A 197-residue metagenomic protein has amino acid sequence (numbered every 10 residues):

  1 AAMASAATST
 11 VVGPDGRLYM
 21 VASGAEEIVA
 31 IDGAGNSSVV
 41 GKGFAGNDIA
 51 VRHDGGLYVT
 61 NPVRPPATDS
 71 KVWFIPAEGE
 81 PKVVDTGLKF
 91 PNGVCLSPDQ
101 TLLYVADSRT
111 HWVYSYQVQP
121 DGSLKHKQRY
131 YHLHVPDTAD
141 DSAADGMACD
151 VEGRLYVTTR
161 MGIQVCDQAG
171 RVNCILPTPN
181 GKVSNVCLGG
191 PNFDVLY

Functional and structural regions predicted by a protein language model:
A1-A2, N36-G41, E80-T86, K127-D137 (+1 more regions): A short beta-strand motif characteristic of beta-propeller blades
A2-A22, E27, G43-K71, V84-L102 (+2 more regions): Beta-rich, blade/repeat-based domains predominating in secreted/periplasmic proteins but also intracellular
A25, A34-N36, A77-E80, T110 (+2 more regions): Short coil turn/linker residues within repeat-based beta-strand modules
E27-V29, S70-W73, W112-Y114, G162-Q164: A short loop-to-beta-strand structural motif that recurs across blades of beta-propeller domains
Y104-A106: Anionic-ligand-binding alpha/beta catalytic cores of soluble enzymes and soluble regulatory domains that recognize
Y116-S123: Short loop/turn segments immediately following beta-strands, especially the blade-tip and inter-blade linker loops
Y156, Q164, R171: Internal catalytic or translocation cores that form aromatic/hydrophobic pockets or channels for amphipathic metabolites
D167-Q168, T178: A C-terminal functional module that forms or caps the active site or interfaces directly with catalytic machinery
